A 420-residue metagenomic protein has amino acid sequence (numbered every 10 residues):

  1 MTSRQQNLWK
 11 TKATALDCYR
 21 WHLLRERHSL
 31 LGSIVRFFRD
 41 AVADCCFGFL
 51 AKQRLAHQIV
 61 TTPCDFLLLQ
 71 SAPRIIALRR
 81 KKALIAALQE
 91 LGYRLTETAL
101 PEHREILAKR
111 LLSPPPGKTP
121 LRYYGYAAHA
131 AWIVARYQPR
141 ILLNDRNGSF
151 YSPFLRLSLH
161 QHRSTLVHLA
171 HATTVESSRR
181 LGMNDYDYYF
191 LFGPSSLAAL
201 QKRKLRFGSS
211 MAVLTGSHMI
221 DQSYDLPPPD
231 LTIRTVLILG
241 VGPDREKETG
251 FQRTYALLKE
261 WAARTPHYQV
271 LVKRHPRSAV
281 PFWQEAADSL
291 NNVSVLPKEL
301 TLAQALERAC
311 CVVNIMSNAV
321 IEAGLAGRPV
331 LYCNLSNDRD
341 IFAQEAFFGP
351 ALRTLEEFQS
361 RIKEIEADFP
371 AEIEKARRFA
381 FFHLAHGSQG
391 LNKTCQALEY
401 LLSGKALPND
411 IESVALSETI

Functional and structural regions predicted by a protein language model:
M1-L24, F38-I220: Active-site and donor-binding regions of nucleotide-sugar-utilizing enzymes
T2-L23, R361, E366-I420: C-terminal amphipathic helix plus adjacent low-complexity, charged tail appended to glycosyltransferase catalytic
A77-R80, H218-A286: Conserved catalytic-core segment of nucleotide-activated headgroup transferases in glycan assembly
T96, L143, V167, Y188-F190 (+6 more regions): Hydrophobic/aromatic beta-strand patches that form the interior of the parallel beta-sheet core in alpha/beta enzyme
I106-A108, E176-L181, A199-R203, Q222-L226 (+4 more regions): Short, charged, surface-exposed secondary-structure boundary motifs
H129, R277-A326: Donor nucleotide-activated moiety binding/catalytic core segment of transferases that use nucleotide-activated donors
Y186, F207, L214, N318-A385: Catalytic binding pocket for nucleotide-activated donors in carbohydrate/polymer assembly enzymes
A212, N292-S294, G349: Short, conserved active-site loop motifs that form the nucleotide-linked donor/cofactor pocket
